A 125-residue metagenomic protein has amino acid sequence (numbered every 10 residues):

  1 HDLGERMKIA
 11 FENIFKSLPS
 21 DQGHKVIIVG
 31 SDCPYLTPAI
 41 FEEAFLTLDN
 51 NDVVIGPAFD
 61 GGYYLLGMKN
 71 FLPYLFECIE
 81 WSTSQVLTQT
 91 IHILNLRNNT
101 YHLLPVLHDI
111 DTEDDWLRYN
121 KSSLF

Functional and structural regions predicted by a protein language model:
H1-D2, C33-Y35: Active-site-adjacent loop/tail segments of enzyme domains
H1-G23: Short phosphate-binding loop-to-helix
G23-H24, N51, N98: A general structural motif
G23-S31: Short beta-strand-to-loop acidic/aromatic patch adjacent to the donor-nucleotide binding site
P34-D60: Conserved donor-nucleotide/metal-binding helix-loop-beta segment in metal-dependent transferases, i.e., the alpha-helix
Y64-F71: Conserved beta strand-loop-helix elements of the APE1-like EEP
L72-I93: Short, glycine-/small-residue-rich phosphate/pyrophosphate-handling segment
T88-F125: Conserved alpha/beta core of the MobA/IspD/sugar-nucleotide pyrophosphorylase nucleotidyltransferase superfamily
